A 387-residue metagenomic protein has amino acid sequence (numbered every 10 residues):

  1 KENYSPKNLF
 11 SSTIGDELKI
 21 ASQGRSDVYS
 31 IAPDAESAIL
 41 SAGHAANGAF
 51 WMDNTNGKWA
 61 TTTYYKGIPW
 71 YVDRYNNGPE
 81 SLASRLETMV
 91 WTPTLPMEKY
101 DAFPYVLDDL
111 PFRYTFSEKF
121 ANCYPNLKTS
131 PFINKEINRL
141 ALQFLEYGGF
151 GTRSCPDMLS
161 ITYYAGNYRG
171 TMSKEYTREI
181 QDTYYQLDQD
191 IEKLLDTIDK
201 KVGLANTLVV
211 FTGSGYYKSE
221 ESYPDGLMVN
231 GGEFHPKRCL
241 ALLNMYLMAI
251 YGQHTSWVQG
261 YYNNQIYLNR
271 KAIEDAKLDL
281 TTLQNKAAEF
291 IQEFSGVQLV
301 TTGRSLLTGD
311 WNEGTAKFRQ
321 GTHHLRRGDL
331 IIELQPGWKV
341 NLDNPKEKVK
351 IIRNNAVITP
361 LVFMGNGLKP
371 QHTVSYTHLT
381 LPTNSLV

Functional and structural regions predicted by a protein language model:
K1-C155, Y164-T171, Q292-L299, N341: His/Asp/Glu-rich, glycine-adjacent segments that coordinate divalent cations and/or stabilize oxyanion chemistry on
K1-E2, A42-H44, I68-A83, L95 (+2 more regions): Secreted, luminal/periplasmic, and some membrane-associated catalytic domains that remodel anionic oxygen-ester
E2-S5, N126-T129, I180-Q181, I273-A276 (+1 more regions): Second-shell loop/turn segments in exported
G24-D27, S154-M158, L204-L208, R326-G328: Loop/turn elements at helix/coil->beta-strand transitions in domains of secreted/extracellular proteins
V28-A32, M158-T162, V209-F211, I331-E333 (+1 more regions): Structural recognition of the beta-strand scaffold that forms the well-ordered cores of secreted hydrolase catalytic
A46, M158, T171-D190, T197: Extended hydrophobic/aromatic segments used for targeting, binding, or gating
R326, L334-K369: C-terminal, low-complexity/hydrophilic appendages and adjacent surface loops of extracellular/periplasmic anionic
T377-T383: Conserved small/polar residues in nucleotide/adenosyl-binding loops
